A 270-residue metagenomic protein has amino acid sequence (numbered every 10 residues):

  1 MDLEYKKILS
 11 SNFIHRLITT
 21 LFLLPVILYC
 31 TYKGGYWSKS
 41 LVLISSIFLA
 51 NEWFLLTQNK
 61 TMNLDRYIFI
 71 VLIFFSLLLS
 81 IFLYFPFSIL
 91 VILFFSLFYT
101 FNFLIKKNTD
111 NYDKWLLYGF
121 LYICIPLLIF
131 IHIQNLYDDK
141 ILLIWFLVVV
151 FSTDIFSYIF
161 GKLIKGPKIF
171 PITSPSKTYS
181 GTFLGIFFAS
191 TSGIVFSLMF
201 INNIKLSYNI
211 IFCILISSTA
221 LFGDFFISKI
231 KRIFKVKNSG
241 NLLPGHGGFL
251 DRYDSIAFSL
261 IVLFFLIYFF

Functional and structural regions predicted by a protein language model:
D2-L215: Membrane-embedded alpha-helical bundles of polytopic integral membrane proteins
E52, D224, D251: Residue-level signature of catalytic and energy-coupling elements of molecular machines, predominantly ATP/GTP-dependent
S152-K162, A220-R232: Short helical (or helix-break) motifs at transmembrane helix termini and adjacent helical loops in multi-pass membrane
K231, I256-V262: C-terminal transmembrane helix pair
I233-S255: Interfacial loop-to-transmembrane junctions
F265-F270: Juxtamembrane boundary at the C-terminal end of a transmembrane helix
